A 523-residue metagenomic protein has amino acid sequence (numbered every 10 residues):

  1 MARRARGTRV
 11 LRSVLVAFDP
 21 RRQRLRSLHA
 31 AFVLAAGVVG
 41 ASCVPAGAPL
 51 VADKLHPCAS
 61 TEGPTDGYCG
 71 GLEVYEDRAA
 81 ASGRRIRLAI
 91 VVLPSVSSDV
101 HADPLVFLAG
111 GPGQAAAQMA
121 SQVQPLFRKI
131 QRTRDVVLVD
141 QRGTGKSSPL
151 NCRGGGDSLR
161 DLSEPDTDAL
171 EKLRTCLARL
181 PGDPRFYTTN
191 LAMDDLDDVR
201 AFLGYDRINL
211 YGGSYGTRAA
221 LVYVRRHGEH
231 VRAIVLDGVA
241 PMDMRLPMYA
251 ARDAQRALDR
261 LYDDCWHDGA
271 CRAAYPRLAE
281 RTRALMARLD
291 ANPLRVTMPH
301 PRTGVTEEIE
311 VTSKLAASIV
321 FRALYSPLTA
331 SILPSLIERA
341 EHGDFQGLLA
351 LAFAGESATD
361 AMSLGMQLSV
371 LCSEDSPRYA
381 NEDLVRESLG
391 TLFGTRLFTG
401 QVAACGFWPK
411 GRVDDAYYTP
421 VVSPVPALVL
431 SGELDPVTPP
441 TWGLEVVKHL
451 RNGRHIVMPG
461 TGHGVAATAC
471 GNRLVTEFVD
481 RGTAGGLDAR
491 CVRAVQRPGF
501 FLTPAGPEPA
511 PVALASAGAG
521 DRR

Functional and structural regions predicted by a protein language model:
G7-V14, F18-F32: Bacterial N-terminal signal peptides that target proteins for export
A30-A41: Bacterial N-terminal signal peptides
P45-L315, S369-R523: Gly/Pro-rich cap/lid or specificity-loop segments adjacent to the active site
P299-S318, Y325-L328, S357-G365: Structural motif
L324-E338, H342, P377-E382, V413: Short helix-capping/linker segments at secondary-structure and domain boundaries
I332, G355-E356, G400: Intrinsic disorder and flexible/low-complexity segments
Q346-D375, Y379: Long, low-complexity segments enriched in small/aliphatic residues
